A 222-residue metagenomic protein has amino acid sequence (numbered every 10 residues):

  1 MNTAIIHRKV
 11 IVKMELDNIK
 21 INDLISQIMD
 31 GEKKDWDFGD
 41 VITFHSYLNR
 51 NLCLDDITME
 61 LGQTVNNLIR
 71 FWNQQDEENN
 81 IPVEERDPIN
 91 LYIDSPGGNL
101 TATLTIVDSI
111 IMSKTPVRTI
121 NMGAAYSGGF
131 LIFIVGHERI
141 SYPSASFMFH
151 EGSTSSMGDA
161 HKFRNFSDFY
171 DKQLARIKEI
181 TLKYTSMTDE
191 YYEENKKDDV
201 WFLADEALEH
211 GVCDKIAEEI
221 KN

Functional and structural regions predicted by a protein language model:
M1-N222: Terminal-region recognition feature
